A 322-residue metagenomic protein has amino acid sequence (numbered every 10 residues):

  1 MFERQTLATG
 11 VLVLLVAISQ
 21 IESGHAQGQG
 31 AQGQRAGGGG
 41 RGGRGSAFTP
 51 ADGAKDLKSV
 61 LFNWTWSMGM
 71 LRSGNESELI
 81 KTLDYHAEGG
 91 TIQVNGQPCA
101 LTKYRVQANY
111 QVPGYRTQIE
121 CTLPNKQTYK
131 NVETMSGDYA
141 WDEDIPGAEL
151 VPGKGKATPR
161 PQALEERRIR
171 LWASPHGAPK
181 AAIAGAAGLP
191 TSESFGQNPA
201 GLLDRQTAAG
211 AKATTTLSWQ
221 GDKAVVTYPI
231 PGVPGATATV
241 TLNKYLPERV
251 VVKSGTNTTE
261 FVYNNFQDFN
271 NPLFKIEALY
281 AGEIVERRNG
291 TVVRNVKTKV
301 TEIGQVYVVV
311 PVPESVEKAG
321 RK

Functional and structural regions predicted by a protein language model:
M1-Q5: Positively charged n-region of N-terminal signal peptides that target proteins for export
T9-S19: Bacterial N-terminal signal peptides
H25-A47, K154-K156, R160, R321: Disordered, low-complexity segments in secreted/periplasmic proteins that are enriched in proline
G38-E149, G201-T214, S254: N-terminal mature ectodomain segment of secretory-pathway/periplasmic proteins
A47-L61, Y139-T237, S254-N257, Q267 (+2 more regions): Flexible, processing/modification-adjacent segments and terminal tails in exported/periplasmic/extracellular proteins
L83, A178, A186-L189, E193 (+3 more regions): Generic beta-strand hydrophobic packing signal
E120, T215-A319: Gly/Pro-enriched, hydrophobic low-complexity segments that function as extracytoplasmic propeptides/linkers
K126-E133, V151-A157, Q162, A236-T239 (+2 more regions): A short, polar/proline- and glycine-enriched secondary-structure boundary/capping micro-motif
